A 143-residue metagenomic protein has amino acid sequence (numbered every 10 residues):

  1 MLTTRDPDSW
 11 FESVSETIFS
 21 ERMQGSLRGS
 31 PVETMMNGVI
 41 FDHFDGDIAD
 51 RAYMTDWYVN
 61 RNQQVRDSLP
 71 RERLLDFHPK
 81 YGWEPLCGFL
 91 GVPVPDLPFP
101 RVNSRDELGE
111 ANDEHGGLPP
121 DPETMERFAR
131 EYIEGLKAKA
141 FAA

Functional and structural regions predicted by a protein language model:
M1-F11, Q63-T124: The conserved 3'-phosphoadenosine-5'-phosphosulfate
M1-Y53, P85-P95: PAPS-dependent sulfotransferase catalytic domain
N37-D42, V59-V65: Short amphipathic alpha-helical segments, especially helix-boundary/capping motifs
A49-D50, T55-D56, E114, P119: Mixed-charge, polar/low-complexity N-terminal
Y53-R61, H78: Soluble or luminal CAZymes and related metallo-dependent hydrolases
N112-A143: C-terminal accessory "lid"/substrate-recognition subdomains
